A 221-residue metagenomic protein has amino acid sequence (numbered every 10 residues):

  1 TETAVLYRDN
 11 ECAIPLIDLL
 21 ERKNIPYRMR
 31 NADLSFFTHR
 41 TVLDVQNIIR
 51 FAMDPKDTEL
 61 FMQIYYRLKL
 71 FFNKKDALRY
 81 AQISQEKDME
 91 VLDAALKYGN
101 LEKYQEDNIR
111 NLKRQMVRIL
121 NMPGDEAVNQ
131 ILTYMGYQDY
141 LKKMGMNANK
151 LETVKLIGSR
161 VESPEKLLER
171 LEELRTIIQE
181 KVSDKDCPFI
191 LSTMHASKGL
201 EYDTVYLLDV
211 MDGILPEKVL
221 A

Functional and structural regions predicted by a protein language model:
T1-P55, L200-Y202: Conserved motor-region signature of P-loop NTPase helicases/translocases
I17, I48-A221: Conserved helicase C-terminal RecA-like lobe
